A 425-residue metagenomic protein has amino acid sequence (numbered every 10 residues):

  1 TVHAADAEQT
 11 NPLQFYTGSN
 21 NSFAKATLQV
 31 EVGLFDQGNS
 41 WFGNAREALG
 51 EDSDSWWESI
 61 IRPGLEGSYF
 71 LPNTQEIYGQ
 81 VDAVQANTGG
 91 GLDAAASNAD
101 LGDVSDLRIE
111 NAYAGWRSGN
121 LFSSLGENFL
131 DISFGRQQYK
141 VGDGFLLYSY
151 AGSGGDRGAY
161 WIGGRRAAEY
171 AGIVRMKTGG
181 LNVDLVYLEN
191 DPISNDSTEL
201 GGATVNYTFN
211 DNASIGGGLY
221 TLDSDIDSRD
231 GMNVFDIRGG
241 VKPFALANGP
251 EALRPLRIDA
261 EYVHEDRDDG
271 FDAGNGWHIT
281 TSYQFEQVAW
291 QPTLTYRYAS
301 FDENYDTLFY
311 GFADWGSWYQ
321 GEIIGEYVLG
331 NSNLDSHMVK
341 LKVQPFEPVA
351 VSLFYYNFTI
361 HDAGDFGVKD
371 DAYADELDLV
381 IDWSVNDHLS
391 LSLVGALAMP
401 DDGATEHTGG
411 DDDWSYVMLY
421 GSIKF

Functional and structural regions predicted by a protein language model:
V2-I132, G172-T178, A252-R257, V263-D272 (+2 more regions): Beta-barrel outer-membrane channel/assembly domains of diderm bacteria
F35-N39, R46-E51, L92-S105, L121-R229 (+2 more regions): Surface-exposed coil loops of outer-membrane beta-barrel proteins
A83, R136, Y298-S300: A general secondary-structure junction signal
A114, G201-A203, F235, V417: Well-ordered beta-strand positions enriched in small/hydrophobic/aromatic, beta-favoring residues
R117, Y207, V241: Active-site beta-strand termini and strand-to-loop segments that position acidic
D191-I193, D223-D225, E303, I360-D362 (+1 more regions): A short local loop/turn or secondary-structure capping micro-motif enriched for an aromatic residue
N212-S214, T221-F301: Long, internal scaffold/assembly segments composed of regular secondary structure
R267-G270, F301-W315, I360-G364: Short acidic/glycine-rich loop or secondary-structure boundary segments that cap or lie
